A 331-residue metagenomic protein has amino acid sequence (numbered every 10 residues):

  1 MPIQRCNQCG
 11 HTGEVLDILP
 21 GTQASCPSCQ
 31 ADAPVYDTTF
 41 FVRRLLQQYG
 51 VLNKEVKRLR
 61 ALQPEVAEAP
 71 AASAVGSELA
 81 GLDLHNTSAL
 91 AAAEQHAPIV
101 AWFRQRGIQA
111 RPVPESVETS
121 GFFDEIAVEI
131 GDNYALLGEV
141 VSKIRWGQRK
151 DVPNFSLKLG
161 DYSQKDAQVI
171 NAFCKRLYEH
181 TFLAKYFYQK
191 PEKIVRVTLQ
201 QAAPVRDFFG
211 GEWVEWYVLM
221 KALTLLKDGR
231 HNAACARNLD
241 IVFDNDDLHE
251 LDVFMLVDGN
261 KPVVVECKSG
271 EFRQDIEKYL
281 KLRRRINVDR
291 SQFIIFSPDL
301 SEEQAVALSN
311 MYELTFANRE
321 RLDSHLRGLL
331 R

Functional and structural regions predicted by a protein language model:
P2-Q8, T12, G21-A31, T39-R331: Intrinsically disordered, low-complexity Ser/Thr/Pro/Gly-rich regulatory segments
V15-L16, V35-Y36: Short, non-ligating residues that shape and space the ligands of small metal-coordination modules and catalytic
